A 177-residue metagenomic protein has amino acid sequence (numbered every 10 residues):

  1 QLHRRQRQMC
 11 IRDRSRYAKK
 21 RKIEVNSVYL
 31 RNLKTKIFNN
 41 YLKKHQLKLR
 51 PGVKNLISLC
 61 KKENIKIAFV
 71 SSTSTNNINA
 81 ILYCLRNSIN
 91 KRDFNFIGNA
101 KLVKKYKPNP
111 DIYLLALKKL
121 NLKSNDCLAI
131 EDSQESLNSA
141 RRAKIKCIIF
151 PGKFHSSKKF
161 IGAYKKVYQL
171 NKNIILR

Functional and structural regions predicted by a protein language model:
Q1-R7, I11: Single conserved hydrophobic/aromatic residue that forms the stacking wall/gate of nucleotide- or nucleobase-binding
R4, V25, Y29, K44-P51 (+5 more regions): Residues at secondary-structure transition points
R12-V25, I81, A116-L117: Helix-loop "lid/cap" segments that line or gate small-molecule binding pockets
D13-R16, L33, N55, L115 (+1 more regions): Alpha-helical elements of Rossmann-like donor-binding domains used by nucleotide-donor carbohydrate transfer enzymes
R14, R31-F38, N77-L82: Hydrophobic alpha-helical core bundles mediating ligand binding, dimerization, or RNAP-core interactions
A18-S58, E63: Metal-dependent phosphoesterase signature
S58, S74-T75, A80-R177: Asp-based, Mg2+/Mn2+-dependent phosphohydrolase catalytic module
E63-I65, I145: Short phosphate-binding/catalytic loops that engage adenosine nucleotides
